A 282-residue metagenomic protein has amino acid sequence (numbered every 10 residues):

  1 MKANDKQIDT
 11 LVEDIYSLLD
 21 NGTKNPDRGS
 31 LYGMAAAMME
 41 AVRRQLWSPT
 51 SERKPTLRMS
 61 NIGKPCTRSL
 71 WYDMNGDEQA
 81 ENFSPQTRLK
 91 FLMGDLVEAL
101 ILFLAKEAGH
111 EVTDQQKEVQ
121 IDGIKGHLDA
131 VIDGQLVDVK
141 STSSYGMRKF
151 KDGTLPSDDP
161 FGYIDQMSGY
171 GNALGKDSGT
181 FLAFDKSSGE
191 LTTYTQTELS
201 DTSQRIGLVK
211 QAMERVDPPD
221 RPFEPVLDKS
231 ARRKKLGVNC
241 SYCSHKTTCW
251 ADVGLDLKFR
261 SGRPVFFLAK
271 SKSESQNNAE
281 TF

Functional and structural regions predicted by a protein language model:
M1-L136, S143-S157: Metal-dependent nuclease catalytic cores that hydrolyze phosphodiester bonds in DNA/RNA, characterized by
D5, T23-G29, S157, G169 (+1 more regions): Metal-dependent nuclease catalytic regions and adjoining charged, substrate-binding loops involved in nucleic-acid end
V131, L136-V139, S178-A183: A structural signal for short, well-ordered beta-strand segments and their strand-loop junctions that often border
L136-S143, G207-M213: Short, basic, helix/turn surface patches
D159, Y163: Short, conserved glycine- and acidic-residue-centered signature motifs in active-site or ligand-binding loops
